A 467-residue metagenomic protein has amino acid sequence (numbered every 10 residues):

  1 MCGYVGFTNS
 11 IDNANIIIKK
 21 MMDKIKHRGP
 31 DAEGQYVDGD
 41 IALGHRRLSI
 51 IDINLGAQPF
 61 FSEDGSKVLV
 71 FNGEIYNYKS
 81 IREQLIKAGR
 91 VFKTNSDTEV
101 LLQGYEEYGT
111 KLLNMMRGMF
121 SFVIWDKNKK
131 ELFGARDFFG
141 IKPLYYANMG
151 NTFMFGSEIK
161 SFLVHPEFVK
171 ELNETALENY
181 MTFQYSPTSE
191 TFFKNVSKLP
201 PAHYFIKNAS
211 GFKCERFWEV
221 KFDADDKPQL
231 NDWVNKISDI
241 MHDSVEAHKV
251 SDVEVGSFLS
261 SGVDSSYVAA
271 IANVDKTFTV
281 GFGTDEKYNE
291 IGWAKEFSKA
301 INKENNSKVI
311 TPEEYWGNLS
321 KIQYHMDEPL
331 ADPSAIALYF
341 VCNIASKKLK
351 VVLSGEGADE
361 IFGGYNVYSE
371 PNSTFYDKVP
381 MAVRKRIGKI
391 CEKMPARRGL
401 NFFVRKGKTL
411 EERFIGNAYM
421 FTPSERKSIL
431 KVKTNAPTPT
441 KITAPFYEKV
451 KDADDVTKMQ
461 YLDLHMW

Functional and structural regions predicted by a protein language model:
M1-E74, Q103-K221, H242-E246, A269-I271 (+1 more regions): N-terminal glutamine amidotransferase
Y4, T8-K19, K87, N128-F153 (+1 more regions): ATP-dependent adenylate-handling active sites, centered on carboxylate activation for C-N bond formation
Q84-G89, K441-D455: Short amphipathic alpha-helical segments and their helix-coil junctions
L85-K93, T110-L112, L163-E171, E190 (+3 more regions): Short, polar/flexible loop-turn hinges at active-site or ligand-entry regions and domain interfaces
T98-L102: Short, conserved phosphate-binding/catalytic loop or strand-edge motifs used in phosphoryl-/nucleotidyl-transfer
I271, K458-W467: Short, intrinsically disordered, charge-balanced linker/junction segments flanking boundaries in proteins
